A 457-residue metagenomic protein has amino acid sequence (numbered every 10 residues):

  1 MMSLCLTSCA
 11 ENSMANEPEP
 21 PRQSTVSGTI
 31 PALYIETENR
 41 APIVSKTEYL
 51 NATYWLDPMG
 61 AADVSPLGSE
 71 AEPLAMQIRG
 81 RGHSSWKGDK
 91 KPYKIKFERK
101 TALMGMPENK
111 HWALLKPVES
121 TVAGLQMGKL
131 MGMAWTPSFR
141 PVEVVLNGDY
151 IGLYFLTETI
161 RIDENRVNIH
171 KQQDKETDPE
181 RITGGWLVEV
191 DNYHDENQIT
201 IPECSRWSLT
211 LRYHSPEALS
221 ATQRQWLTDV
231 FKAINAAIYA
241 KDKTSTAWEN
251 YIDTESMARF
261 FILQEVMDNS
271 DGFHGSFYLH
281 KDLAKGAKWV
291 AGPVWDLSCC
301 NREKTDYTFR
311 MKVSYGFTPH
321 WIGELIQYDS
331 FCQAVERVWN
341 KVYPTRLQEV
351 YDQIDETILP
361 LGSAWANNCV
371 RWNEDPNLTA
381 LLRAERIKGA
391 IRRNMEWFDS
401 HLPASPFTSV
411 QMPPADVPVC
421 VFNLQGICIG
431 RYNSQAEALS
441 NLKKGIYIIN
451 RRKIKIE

Functional and structural regions predicted by a protein language model:
M1-S8: Bacterial N-terminal signal peptides
N16-A123: Conserved NTP-binding catalytic cores of kinases and kinase-like/nucleotidyltransferase enzymes across multiple kinase
A41-I43, L74, G88, L211-H274 (+1 more regions): Middle-to-C-terminal accessory/interaction subdomains
K96-A102, N109, K116-E119, G132-P137 (+2 more regions): Internal "kinase-insert"/substrate-recognition segments embedded within catalytic cores of ATP-dependent enzymes
P403-N423: Residue-level detector of functionally pivotal "anchor" positions at catalytic/ligand-binding pockets or at interdomain
F422-C428, Y447: Short, glycine-anchored, charge-dense loop/turn motifs used at functional sites
C428-L442: Glycine-centered tight-turn motifs at strand-turn-strand junctions
K444-E457: C-terminal tail/sorting-segment detector
